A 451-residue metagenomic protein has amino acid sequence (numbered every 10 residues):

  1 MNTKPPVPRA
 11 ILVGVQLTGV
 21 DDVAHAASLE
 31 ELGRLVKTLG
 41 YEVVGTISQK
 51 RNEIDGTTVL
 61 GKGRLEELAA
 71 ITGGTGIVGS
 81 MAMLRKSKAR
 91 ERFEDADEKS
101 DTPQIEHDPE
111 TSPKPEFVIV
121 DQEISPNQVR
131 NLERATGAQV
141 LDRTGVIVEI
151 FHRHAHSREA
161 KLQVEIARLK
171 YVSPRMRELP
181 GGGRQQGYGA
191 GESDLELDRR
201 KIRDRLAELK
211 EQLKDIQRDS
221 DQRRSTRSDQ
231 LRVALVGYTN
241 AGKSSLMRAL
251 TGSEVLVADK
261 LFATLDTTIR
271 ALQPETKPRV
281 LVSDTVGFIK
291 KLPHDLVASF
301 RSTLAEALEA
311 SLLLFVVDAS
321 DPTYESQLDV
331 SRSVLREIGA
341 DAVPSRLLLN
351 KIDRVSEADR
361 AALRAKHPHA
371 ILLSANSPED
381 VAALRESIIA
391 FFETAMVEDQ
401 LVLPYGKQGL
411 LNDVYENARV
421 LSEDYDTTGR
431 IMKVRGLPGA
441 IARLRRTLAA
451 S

Functional and structural regions predicted by a protein language model:
M1-R143: N-terminal accessory targeting/assembly segments
N2-A10, V20, L179-L308, L312: Conserved G1/Walker A P-loop phosphate-binding module
K4-P5, P109-S112, L272-T276, L281 (+4 more regions): Conserved catalytic network of the ASCE P-loop NTPase/AAA+ motor domain
I11, V43-Q49, E116, A310-V317 (+4 more regions): Conserved beta-strand/loop subsegment of P-loop NTPase cores
Q16-D21, R51, D55, I119 (+6 more regions): Conserved Switch II/interswitch segment of TRAFAC-class P-loop GTPases
G19-A24, E53-T58, H154-A160, S193-D194 (+4 more regions): Flexible beta-alpha connector loops of hexameric P-loop NTPases
A135-A190, D341-R346, I352-Y405: Canonical P-loop GTPase G-domain recognition
F392-A440: Long, well-ordered amphipathic alpha-helical subdomains in the mid-to-C-terminal portions of large enzyme subunits
